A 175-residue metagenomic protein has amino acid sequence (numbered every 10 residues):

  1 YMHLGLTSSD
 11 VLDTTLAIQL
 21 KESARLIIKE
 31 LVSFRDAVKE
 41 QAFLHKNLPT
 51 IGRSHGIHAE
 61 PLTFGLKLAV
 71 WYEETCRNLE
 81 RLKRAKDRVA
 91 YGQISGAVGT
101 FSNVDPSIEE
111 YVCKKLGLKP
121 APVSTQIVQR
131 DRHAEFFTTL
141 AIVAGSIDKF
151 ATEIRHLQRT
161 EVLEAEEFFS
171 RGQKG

Functional and structural regions predicted by a protein language model:
Y1-S95, F101, D105-Y111, P120 (+1 more regions): A helix-coil-helix interface module used to build multimeric assemblies and to scaffold catalytic/cofactor sites
L4-T7, C113, V123, I147 (+1 more regions): Generic secretory/membrane-interface signal
E40, L44-N47, R88, A121-P122 (+3 more regions): Intrinsically disordered or highly flexible coil/loop and linker segments, enriched in small and charged/polar residues
N78, L82, Q126-G175: Glycine-rich anion/phosphate-binding loop at the beta-strand->alpha-helix junction
Y111-I127: A short, charged helix-loop
